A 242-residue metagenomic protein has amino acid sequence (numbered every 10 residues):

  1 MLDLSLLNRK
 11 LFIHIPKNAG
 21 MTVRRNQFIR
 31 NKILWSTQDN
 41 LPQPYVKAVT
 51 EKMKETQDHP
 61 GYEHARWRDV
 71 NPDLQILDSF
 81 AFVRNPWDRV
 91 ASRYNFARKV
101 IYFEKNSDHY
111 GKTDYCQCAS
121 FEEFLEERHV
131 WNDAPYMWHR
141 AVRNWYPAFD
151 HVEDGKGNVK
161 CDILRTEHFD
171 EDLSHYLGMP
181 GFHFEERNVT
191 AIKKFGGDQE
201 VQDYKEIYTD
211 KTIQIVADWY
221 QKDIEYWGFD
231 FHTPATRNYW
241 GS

Functional and structural regions predicted by a protein language model:
M1-S242: Membrane-interface amphipathic segments in extracytoplasmic regions
